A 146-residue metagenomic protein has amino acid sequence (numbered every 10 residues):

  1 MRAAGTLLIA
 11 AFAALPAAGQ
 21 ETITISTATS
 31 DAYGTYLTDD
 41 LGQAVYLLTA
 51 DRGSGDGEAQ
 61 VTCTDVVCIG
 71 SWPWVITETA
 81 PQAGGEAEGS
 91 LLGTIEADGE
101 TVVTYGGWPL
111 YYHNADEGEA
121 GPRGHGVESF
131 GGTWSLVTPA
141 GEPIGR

Functional and structural regions predicted by a protein language model:
M1-A10: Sec-dependent signal peptide recognition, specifically the positively charged N-region followed immediately by
A14-P16: N-terminal signal peptide c-region/cleavage motif recognized by signal peptidases
G19-R146: Compact beta-sheet-dominated domain cores in extracellular/mature segments
